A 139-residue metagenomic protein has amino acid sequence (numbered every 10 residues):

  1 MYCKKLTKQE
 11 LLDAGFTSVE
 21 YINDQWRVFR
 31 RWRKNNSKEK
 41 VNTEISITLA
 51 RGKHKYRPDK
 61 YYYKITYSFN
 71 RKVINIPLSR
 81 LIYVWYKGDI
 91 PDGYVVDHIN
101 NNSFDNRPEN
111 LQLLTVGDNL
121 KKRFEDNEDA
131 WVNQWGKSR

Functional and structural regions predicted by a protein language model:
M1-V95, N102-R139: Conserved recognition-core residues within compact binding domains
